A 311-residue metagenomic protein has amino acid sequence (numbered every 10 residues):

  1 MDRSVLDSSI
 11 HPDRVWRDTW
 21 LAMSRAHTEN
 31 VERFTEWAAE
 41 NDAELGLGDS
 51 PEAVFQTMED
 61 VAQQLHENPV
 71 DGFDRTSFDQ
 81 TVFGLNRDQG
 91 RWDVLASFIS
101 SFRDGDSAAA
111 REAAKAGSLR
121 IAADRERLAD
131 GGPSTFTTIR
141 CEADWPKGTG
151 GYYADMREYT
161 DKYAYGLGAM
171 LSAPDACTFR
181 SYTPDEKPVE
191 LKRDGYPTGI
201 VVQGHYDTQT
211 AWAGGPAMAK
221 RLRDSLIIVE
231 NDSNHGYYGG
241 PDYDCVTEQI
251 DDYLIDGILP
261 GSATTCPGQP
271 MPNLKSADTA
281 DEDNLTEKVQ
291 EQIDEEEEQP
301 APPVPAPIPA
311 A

Functional and structural regions predicted by a protein language model:
D2-V54, A96-A108, E112-A122: A catalytic-pocket lid/entrance helix-loop region that shapes and gates access to the active site across common
E44-G48, I227-V229, L259-T265: Acidic/polar loop patches that form or flank catalytic/metal-binding clefts of enzymes that bind anionic ligands
E52-Y196, D242, T265, P272-K275 (+1 more regions): Alpha/beta-hydrolase fold active-site neighborhood
R91, T208-A213: Conserved alpha/beta-hydrolase "acid-adjacent" motif
A96-I99, A211-K220: Short alpha-helix in the alpha/beta-hydrolase fold that links the catalytic acid
G195, I200-Q203: Short beta-strand/loop motif that positions the catalytic acidic residue of the alpha/beta-hydrolase fold
H205-Y206, D232-N234: Acidic beta-to-alpha connecting loop that harbors the catalytic carboxylate
S233-D244: Catalytic histidine-centered segment of alpha/beta-hydrolase-like enzymes
